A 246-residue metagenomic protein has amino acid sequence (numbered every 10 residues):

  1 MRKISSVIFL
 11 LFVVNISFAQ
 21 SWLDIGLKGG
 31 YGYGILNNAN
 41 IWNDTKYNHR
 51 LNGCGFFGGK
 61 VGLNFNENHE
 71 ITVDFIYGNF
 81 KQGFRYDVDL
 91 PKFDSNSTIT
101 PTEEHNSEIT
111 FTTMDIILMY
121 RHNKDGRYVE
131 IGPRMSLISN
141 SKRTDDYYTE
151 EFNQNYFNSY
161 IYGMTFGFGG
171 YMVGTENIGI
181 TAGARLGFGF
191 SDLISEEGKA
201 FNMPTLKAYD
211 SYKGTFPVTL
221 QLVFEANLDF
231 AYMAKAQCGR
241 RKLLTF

Functional and structural regions predicted by a protein language model:
A19-N64, I71, E225-F246: Short glycine/proline- and aromatic-enriched beta-strand/turn motifs that initiate or cap beta-hairpins
S21-L23, L51-F57, T110-M114, D125 (+2 more regions): Residues that define the transmembrane beta-barrel architecture of outer-membrane proteins
L27, F57-G59, I116-L118, F166-F168 (+2 more regions): Membrane-embedded beta-strands of outer-membrane beta-barrel proteins, especially the hydrophobic/small aromatic
Y31, G62-D146, Y162, G174-I178 (+1 more regions): Gram-negative (and chloroplast) outer-membrane scaffold detector with strong preference for beta-barrel transmembrane
G32-L36, G78-F84, S136-N140, G187-L193 (+1 more regions): Structural signature of outer-membrane beta-barrel domains
N37-D44, F84-L90, S141-E150, L193-F201 (+1 more regions): Outer-membrane beta-barrel translocator domains and adjoining extracellular loop/strand segments of Gram-negative
I41-N48, I99-N106, Y148-Y156, L206-Y212: Extracellular loop and loop/strand-boundary signature of outer-membrane beta-barrel proteins
S159-I161, F166, V173-F246: Predominantly the C-terminal beta-signal and adjacent terminal strand-loop region of outer-membrane beta-barrel
